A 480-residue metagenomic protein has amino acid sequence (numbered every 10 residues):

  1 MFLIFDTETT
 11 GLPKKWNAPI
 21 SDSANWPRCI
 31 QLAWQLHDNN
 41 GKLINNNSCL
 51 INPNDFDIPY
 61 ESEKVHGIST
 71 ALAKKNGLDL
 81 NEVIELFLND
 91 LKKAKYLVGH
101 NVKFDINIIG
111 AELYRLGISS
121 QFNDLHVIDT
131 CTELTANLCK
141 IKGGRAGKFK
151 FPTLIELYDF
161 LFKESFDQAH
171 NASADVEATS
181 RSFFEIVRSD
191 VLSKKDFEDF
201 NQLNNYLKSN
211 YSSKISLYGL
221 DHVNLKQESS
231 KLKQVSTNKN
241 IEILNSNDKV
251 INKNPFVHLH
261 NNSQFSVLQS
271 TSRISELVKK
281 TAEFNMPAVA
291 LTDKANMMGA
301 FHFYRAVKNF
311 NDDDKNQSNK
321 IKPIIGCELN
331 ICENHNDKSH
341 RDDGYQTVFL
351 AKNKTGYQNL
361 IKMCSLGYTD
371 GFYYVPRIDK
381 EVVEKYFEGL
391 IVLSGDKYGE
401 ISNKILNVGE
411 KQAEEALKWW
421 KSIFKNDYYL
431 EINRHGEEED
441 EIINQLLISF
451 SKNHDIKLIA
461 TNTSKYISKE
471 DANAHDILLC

Functional and structural regions predicted by a protein language model:
M1, Q31-A33, Q346: Conserved beta-strand and immediately adjacent loop positions that scaffold enzyme active sites
M1-L3, P255: Extreme N-terminal starter segment of soluble prokaryotic enzymes
T7-K15, I20, Q264, I467-S468: Short acidic, Gly/Ser-rich segments with clustered Asp/Glu that frequently serve as metal-coordination loops in enzyme
K15, N25-T70, L88-S213: Metal-dependent phosphoesterase core characteristic of DEDDh/y 3'-5' exonuclease domains
S21-W26, S339: Short consensus segments that form the blades of beta-propeller domains, in both extracellular/periplasmic
G67-L78, G144-R145, L259-S272: Glycine-rich phosphate-binding "P-loop"
K75-E85, G409-E415: Glycine-rich, highly charged phosphate/nucleotide-binding loops
I128, S212, S216-C480: Phosphodiester-processing cores and adjacent nucleic acid-binding clamps
